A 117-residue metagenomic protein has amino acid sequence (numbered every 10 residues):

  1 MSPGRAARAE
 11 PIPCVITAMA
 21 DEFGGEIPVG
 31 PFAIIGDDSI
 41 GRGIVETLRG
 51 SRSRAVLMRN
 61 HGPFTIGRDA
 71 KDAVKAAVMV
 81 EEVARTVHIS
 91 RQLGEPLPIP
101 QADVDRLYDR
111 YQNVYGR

Functional and structural regions predicted by a protein language model:
M1-R117: Glycine-rich flexible loops
